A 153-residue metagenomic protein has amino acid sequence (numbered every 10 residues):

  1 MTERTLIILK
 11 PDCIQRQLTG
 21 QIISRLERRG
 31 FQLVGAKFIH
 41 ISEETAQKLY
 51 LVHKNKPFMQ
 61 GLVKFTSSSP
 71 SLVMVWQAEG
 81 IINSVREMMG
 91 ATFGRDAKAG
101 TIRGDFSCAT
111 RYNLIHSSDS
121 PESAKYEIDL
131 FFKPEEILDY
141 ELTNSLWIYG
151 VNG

Functional and structural regions predicted by a protein language model:
M1-G153: Non-catalytic terminal and connector segments of soluble metabolic enzymes
